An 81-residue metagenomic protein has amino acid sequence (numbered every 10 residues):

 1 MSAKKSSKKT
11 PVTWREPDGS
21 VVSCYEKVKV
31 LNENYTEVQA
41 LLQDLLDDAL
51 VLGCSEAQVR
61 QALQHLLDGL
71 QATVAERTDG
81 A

Functional and structural regions predicted by a protein language model:
K4-Q43, T73: N-terminal acidic leader/helix
D44-A75: Short, charge-rich amphipathic interface segments used for partner binding and complex assembly
T78-A81: Short acidic DE-rich linear segments
